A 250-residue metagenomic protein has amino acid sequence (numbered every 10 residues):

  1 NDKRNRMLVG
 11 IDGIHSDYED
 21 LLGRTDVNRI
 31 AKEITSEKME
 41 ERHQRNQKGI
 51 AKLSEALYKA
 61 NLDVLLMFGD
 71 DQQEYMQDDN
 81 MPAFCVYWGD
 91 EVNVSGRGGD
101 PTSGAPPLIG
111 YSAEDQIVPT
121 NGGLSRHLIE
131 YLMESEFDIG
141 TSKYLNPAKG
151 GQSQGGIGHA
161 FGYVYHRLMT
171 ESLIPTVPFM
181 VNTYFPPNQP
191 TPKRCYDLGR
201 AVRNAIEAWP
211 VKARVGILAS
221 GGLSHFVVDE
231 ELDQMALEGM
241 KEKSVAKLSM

Functional and structural regions predicted by a protein language model:
N1-M250: Active-site histidine-anchored catalytic micro-motif
